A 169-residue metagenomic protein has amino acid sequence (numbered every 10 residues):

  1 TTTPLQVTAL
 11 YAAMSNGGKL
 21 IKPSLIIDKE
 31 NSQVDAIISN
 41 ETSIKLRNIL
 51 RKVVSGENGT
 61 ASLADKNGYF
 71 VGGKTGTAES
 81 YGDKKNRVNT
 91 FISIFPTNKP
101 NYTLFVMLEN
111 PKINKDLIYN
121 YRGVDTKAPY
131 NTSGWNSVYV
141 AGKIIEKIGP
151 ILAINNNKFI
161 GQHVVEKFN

Functional and structural regions predicted by a protein language model:
T1-D35, E41, R47-L50, V54-A153: Active-site beta-strand/loop architecture of penicillin-binding DD-peptidases
I38-S39, N169: Short alpha-helix boundary/capping motifs
I154-N169: Short, highly charged C-terminal tails/helix-capping segments
